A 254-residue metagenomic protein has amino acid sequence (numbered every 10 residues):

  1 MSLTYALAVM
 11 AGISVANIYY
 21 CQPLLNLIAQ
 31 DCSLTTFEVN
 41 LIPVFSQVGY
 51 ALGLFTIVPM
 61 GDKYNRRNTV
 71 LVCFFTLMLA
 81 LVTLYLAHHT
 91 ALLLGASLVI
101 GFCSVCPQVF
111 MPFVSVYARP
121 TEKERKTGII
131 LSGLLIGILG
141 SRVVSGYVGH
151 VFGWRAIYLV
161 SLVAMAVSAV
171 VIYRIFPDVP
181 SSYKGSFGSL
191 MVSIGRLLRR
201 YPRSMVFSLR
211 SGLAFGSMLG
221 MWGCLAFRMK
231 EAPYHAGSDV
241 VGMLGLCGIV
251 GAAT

Functional and structural regions predicted by a protein language model:
M1-Y20, L98, R200-G220: Pair of pore-lining "gating" transmembrane helices in MFS-fold secondary transporters
A6-T36, P107, M221-A226: Extracytoplasmic
I28-A29, M60-G61, V144-F152, M229-K230: Interfacial helix-cap and linker-helix signal at transmembrane-aqueous boundaries of multi-pass secondary transporters
L52-T90: Conserved MFS/SLC helix-loop-helix module at the cytosolic interface between two early adjacent transmembrane helices
A96-S132: Cytoplasmic helix-loop-helix junction between adjacent transmembrane helices in 12-TM secondary transporters
I129-R174: Helix-loop-helix hairpin linking two adjacent transmembrane segments in secondary transporters
P177-S208: Juxtamembrane intracellular "pre-TM" segments in multi-pass secondary transporters
G242-T254: Transmembrane alpha-helices of Major Facilitator/SLC transporters
